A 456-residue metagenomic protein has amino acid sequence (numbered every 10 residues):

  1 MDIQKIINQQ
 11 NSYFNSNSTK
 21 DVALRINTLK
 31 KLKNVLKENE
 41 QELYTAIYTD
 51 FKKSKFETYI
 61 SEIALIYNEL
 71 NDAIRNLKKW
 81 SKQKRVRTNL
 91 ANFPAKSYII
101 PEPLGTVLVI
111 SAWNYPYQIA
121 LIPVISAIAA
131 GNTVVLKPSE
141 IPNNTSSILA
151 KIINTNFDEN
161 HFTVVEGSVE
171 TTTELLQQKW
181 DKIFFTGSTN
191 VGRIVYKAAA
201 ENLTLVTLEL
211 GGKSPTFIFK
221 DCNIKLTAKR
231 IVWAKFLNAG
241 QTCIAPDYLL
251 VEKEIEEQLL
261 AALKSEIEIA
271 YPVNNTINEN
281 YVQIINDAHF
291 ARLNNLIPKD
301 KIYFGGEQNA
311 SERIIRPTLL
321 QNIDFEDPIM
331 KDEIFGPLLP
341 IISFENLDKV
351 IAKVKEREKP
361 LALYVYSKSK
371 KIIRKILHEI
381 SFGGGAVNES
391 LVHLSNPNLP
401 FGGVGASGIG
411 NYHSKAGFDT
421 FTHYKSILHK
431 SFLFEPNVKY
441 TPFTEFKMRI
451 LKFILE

Functional and structural regions predicted by a protein language model:
M1-Y98: N-terminal Rossmann-like NAD(P)+-binding subdomain of aldehyde/semialdehyde dehydrogenases
I3, V22, E40, I224 (+3 more regions): Residues at or immediately preceding the N-termini of alpha-helices
S12-S18, V109, F217-I218, Y248-K253 (+4 more regions): Short, well-ordered beta-strand elements within core beta-sheets of diverse protein domains
F14, S18, K33-L36, E40 (+13 more regions): Structural signal for hydrophobic packing residues in well-ordered secondary-structure cores of soluble enzyme domains
K20-D21, I314-E456: Conserved C-terminal structural/oligomerization subdomain of aldehyde/semialdehyde dehydrogenase
R25, L70, G131, F162 (+8 more regions): Residue-level signal for inorganic ion chemistry
L90-L226: Rossmann-like NAD(P) dinucleotide-binding subdomain of oxidoreductase/dehydrogenase enzymes
N190-D324, V387, R449, F453-L455: ALDH superfamily catalytic-core signature
